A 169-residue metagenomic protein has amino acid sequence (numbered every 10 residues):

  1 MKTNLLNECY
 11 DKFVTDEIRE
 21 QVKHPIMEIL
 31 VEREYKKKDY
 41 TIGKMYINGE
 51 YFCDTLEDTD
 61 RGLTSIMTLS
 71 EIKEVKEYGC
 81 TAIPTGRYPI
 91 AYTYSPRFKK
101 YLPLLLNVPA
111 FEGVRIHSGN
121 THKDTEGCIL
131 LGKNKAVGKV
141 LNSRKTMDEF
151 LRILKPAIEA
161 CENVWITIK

Functional and structural regions predicted by a protein language model:
M1-E20: Viral virion structural and adsorption modules
V14-V164: Cell wall/extracellular polymer interaction/catalysis modules
I166-K169: Low-complexity intrinsically disordered segments
